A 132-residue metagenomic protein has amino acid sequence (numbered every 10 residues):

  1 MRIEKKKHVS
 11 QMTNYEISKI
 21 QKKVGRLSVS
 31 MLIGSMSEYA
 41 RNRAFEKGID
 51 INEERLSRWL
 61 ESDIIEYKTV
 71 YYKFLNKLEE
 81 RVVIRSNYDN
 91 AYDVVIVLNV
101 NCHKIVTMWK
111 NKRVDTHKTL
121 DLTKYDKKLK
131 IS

Functional and structural regions predicted by a protein language model:
M1-S132: Ribonuclease/tRNase effector modules and their secretory precursors
